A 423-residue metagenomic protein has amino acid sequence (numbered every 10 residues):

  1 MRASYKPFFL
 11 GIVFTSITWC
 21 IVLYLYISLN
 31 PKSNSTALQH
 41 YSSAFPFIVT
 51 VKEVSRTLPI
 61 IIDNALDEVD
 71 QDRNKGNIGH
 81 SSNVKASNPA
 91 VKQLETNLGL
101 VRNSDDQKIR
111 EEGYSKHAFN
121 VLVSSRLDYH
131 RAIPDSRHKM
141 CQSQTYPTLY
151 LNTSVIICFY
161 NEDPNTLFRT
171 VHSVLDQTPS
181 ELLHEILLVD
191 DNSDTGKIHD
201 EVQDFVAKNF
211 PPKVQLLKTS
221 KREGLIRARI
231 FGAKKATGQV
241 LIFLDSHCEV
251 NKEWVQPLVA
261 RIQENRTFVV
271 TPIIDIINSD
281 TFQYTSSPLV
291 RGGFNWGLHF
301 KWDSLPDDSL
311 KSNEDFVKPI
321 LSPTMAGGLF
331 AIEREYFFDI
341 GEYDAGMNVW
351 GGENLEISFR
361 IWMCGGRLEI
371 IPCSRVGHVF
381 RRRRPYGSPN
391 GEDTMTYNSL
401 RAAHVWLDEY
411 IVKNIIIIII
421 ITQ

Functional and structural regions predicted by a protein language model:
M1-V54: N-terminal signal-anchor transmembrane helix specifying type II single-pass membrane topology of secretory-pathway
N34-E53, T57-S173: N-proximal low-complexity "stem/linker" segments adjacent to membrane-targeting elements
L175-K218: Acidic donor-binding segment of Leloir-type glycosyltransferases
T219-A236: Glycine-rich, basic loop-to-helix element that forms the pyrophosphate-binding segment of sugar-nucleotide handling
I226, K301-A331: A recurrent flexible, glycine/aromatic-enriched loop bordering the glycosyltransferase active site that acts as
L241: Short aromatic/hydrophobic "clamp" motif used to bind/position activated sugar donors
E249, E253-D303, R367: Conserved donor NDP-sugar-binding/catalytic core segment of glycosyltransferases
P257-L258, T324, G328-G341, G346-S374: A short, conserved alpha-helix in the catalytic core of glycosyltransferases
